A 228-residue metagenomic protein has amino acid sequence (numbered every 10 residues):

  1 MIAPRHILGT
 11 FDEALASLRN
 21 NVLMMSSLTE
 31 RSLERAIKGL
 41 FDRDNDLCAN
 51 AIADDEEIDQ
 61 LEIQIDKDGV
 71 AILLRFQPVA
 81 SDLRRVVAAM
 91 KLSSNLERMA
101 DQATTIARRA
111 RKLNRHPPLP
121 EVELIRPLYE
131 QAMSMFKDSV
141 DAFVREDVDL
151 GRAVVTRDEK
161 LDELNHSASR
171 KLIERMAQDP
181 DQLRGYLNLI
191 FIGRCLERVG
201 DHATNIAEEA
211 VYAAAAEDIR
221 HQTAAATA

Functional and structural regions predicted by a protein language model:
M1-A228: Cytosolic, long alpha-helical scaffolding segments
